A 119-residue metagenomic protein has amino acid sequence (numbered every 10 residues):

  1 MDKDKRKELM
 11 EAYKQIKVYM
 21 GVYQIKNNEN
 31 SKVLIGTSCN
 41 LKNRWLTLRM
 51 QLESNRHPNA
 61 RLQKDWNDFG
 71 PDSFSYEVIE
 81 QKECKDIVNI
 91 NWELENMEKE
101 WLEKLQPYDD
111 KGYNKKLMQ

Functional and structural regions predicted by a protein language model:
D2-I35, C39-Q119: Structure-specific nucleic-acid interaction/processing domains
